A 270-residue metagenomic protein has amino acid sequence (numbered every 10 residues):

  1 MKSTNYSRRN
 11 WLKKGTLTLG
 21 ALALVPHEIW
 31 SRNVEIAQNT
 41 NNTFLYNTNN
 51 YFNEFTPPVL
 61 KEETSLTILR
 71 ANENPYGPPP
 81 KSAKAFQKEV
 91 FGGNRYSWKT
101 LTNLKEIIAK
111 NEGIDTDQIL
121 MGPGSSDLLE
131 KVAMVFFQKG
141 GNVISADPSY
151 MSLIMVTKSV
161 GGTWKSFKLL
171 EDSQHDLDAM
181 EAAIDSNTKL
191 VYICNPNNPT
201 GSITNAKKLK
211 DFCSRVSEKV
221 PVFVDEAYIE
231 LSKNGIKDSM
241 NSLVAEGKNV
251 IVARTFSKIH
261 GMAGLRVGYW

Functional and structural regions predicted by a protein language model:
M1-G20: N-terminal secretory signal peptides and thylakoid transit peptides that target proteins across membranes
L24, I29-R95: N-terminal "arm"/small-domain region of PLP-dependent enzymes with the aminotransferase-like
G93, N103-N142: Phosphate-binding glycine-rich loop
I108, L153-T157, V216: Short hydrophobic alpha-helical segments of the AMP-binding
V135-I193: PLP-dependent aminotransferase-like
L177-S186, S202-V222, E226-H260: Active-site pre-lysine segment of PLP-dependent enzymes
G268-W270: Short beta-strand-to-turn element immediately C-terminal to the catalytic PLP-Schiff-base lysine in fold type I
